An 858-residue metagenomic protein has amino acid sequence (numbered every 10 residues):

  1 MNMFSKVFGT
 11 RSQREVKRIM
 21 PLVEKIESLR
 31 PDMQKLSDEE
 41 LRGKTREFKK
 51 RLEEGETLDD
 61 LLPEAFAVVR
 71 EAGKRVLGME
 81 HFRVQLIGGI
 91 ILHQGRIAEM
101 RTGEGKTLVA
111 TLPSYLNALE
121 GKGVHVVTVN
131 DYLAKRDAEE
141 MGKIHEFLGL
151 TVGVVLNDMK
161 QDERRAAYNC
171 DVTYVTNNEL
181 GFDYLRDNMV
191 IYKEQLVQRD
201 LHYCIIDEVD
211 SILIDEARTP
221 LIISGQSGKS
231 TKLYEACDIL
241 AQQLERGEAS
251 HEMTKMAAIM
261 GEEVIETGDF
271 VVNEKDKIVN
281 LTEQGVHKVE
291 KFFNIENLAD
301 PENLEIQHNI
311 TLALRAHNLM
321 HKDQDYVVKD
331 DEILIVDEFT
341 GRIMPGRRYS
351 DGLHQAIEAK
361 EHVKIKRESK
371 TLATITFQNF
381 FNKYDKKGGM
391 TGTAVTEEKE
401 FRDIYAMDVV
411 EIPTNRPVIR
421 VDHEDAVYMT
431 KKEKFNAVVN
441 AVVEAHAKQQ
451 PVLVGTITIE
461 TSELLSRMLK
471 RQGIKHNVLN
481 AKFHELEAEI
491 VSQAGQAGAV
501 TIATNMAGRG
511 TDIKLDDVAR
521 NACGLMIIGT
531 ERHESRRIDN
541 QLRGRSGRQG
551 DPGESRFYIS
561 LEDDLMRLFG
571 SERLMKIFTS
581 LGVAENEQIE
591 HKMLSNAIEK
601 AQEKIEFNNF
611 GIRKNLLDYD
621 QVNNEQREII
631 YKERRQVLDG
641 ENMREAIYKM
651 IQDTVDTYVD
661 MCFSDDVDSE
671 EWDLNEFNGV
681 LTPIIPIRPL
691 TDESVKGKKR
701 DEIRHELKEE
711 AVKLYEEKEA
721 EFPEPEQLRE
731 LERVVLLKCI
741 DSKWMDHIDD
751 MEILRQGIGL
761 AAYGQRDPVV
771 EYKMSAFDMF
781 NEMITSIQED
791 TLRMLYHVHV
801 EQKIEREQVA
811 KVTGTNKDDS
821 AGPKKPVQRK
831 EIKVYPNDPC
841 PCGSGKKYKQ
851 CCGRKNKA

Functional and structural regions predicted by a protein language model:
M1-G582, K632, Y648-K649, D653: Conserved P-loop NTPase motor core
M1-N2, N178, G814-G822, N837: Compositionally biased, intrinsically disordered low-complexity regions used as flexible
E27-P31, L617, D778, D838: Positions in alpha-helical segments
Y326-L334, T340-R348, Q549-G550, F557 (+3 more regions): Extended, charged helical/alpha-beta scaffold domains that provide interaction surfaces
K448-S462, D639-G640, D692-K696, P841: Short, Lys/Glu-rich amphipathic helical modules
V454, I502, W744, F780 (+2 more regions): Hydrophobic, well-ordered secondary-structure elements that form the walls of internal hydrophobic environments
K830-K849, G853: Short Cys/His-rich zinc-binding micro-motifs
